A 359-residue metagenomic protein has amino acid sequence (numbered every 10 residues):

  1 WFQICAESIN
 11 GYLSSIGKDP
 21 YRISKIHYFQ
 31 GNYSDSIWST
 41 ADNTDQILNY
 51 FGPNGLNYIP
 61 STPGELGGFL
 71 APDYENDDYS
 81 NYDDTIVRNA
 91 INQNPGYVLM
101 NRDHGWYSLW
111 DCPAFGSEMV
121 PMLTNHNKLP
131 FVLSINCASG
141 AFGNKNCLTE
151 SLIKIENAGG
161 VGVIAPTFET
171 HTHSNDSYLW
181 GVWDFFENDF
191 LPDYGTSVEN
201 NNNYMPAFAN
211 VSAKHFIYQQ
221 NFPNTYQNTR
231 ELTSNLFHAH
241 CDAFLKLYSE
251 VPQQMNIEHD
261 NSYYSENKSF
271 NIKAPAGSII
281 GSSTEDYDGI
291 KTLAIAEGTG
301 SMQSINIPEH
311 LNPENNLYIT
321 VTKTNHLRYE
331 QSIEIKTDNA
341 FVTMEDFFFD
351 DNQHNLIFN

Functional and structural regions predicted by a protein language model:
W1-I335: Cysteine-dependent hydrolase recognition
N235, N339-V342: A eukaryote-biased signal for short, well-structured alpha-helical docking elements
F341-N359: Beta-sheet-dominated interaction scaffolds and their linkers
